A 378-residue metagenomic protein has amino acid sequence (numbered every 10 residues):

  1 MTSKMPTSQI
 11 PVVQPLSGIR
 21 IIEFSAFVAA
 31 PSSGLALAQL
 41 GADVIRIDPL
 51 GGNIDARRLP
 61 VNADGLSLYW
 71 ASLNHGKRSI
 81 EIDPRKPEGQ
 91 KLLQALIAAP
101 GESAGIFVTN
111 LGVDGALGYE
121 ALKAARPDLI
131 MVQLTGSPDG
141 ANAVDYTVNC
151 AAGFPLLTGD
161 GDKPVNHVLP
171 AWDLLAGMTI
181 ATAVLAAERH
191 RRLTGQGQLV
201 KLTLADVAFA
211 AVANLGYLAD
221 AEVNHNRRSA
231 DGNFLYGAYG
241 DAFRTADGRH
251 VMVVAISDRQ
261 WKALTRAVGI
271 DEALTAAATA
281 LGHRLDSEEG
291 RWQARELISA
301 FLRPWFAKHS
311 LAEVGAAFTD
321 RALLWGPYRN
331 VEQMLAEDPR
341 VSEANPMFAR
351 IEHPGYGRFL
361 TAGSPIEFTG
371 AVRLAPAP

Functional and structural regions predicted by a protein language model:
T2-Q196: N-terminal helix-loop segment corresponding to the beta1-alpha1 unit of nucleotide/adenylate-binding folds
P6, V12, E352-P378: Flexible, small-/acidic-enriched active-site or ligand-binding loops
V44, T319-M334: Short, well-structured beta-strand/strand-turn elements
D162-L169, R192-A208, R228-N233, A280-R284: Conserved Rossmann-fold dehydrogenase catalytic segment
P170-L185, L204-N214, I256, Q260: Mid-domain beta-loop-alpha active-site segment that forms a flexible, acidic cofactor/metal-binding surface
G177-G197, N214-A221, T265-A278: Oxidoreductase and adenylate-handling cofactor-binding alpha/beta cores
E222-G240: Active-site Gly/Thr loop motif
Y239-R321, W325: Aromatic-enriched alpha-helical interface/lid elements that frame and gate functional surfaces
